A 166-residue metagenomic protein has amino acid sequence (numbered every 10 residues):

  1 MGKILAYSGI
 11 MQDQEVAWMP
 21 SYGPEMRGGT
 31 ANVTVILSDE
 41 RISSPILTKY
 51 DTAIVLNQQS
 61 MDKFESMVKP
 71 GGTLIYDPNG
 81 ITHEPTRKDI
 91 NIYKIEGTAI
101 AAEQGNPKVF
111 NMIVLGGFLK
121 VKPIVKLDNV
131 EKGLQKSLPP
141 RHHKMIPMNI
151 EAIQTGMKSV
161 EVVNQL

Functional and structural regions predicted by a protein language model:
M1-L166: Active-site cofactor/cluster-binding pocket
